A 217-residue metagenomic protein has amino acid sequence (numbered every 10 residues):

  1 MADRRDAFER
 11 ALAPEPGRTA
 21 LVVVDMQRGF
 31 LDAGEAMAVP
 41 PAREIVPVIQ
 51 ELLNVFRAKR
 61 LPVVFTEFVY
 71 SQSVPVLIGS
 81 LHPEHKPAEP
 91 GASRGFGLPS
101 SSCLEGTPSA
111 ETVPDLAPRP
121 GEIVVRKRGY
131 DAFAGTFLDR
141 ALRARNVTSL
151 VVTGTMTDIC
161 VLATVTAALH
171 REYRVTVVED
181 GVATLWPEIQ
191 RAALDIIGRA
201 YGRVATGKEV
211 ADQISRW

Functional and structural regions predicted by a protein language model:
M1-A20, Q50-K59, Y70, S80-W217: Active-site-adjacent betaalpha module
A20-F30: Acidic-leg catalytic submotif of subtilisin-like serine proteases
L31-D32, A117: A short local structural element in Rossmann-fold oxidoreductases
D32-E35, V76: Short, glycine/acidic-enriched capping/hinge loops at junctions between secondary-structure elements
E35-A42: Short glycine-enriched, charge-decorated loop/helix-capping segments at active-site entrances that position
E44, V48: Charged catalytic carboxylate motif
S71-P75: Short catalytic/ligand-binding loop motif for oxyanion handling, primarily in non-cytosolic enzymes, centered on
